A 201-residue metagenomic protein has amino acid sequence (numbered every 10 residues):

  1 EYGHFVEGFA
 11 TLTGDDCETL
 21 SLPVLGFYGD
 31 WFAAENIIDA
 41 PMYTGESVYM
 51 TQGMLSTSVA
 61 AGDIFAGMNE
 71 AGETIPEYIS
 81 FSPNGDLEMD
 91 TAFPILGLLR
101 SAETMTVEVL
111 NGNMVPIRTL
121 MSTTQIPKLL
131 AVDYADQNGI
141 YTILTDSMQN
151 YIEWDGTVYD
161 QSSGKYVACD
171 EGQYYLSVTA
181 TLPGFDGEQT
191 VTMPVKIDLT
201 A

Functional and structural regions predicted by a protein language model:
E1-A201: Low-complexity, acidic Ser/Thr/Pro-rich "mucin-like" tracts of secreted and single-pass surface proteins
